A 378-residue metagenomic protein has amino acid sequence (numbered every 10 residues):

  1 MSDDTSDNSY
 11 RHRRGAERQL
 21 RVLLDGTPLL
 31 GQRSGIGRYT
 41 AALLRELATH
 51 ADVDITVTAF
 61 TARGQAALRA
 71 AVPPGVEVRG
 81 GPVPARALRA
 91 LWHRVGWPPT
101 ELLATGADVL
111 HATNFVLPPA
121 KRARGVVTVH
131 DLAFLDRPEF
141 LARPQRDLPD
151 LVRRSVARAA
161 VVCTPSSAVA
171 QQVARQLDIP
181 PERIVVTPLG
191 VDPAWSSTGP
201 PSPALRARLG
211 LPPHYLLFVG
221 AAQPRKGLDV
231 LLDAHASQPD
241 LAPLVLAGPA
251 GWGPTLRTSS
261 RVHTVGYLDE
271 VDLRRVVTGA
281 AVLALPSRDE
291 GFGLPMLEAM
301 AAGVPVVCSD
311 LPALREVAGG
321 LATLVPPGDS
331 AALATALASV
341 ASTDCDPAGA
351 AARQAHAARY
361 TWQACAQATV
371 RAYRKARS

Functional and structural regions predicted by a protein language model:
S2-S378: Carbohydrate transferase catalytic cores enriched for Leloir-type hexosyltransferases
